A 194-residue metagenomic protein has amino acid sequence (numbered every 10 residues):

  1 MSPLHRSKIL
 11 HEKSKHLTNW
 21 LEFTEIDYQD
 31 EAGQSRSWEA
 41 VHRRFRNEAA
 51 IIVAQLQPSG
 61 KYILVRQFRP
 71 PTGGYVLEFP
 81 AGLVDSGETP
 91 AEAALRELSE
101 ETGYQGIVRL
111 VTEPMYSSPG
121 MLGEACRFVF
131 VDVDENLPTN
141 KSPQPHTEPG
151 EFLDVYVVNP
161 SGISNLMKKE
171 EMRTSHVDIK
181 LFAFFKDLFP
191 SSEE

Functional and structural regions predicted by a protein language model:
S2-I9, T72-Y75, S86, P119-L122 (+1 more regions): Nudix hydrolase/Nudix homology domain
L4-S7, V41-V53, P58-R96, P138 (+2 more regions): Conserved Nudix-box catalytic region and its N-terminal flanking loop in Nudix hydrolases and closely related
K8, Q105-T112: A short coil-to-beta-strand element that immediately follows conserved catalytic motifs
H11-I52, Q57-P58: Acidic, metal-coordinating catalytic segment for phosphate/diphosphate chemistry, firing primarily on the Nudix
E25-D27, V53-A54, F130-D132, V157-N159: Short, well-ordered beta-strand micro-motif
D27-A32, P119-N140: Active-site-adjacent beta-strand/loop module that shapes the phosphate/pyrophosphate-binding cleft
E31-A32, L56-S59, F68, D132-L137 (+1 more regions): Short loop segments at secondary-structure junctions
E101: Short alpha-helical functional segments enriched in proximate histidine and acidic residues
